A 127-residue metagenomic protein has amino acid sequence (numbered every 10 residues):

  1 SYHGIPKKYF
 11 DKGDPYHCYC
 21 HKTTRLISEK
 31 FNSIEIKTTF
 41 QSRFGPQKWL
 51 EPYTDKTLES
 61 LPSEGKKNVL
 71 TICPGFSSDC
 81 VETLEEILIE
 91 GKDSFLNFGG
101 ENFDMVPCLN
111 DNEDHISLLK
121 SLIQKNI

Functional and structural regions predicted by a protein language model:
S1-I127: Extended amphipathic ligand-handling, pore-lining, and cofactor/metal-binding catalytic surfaces
